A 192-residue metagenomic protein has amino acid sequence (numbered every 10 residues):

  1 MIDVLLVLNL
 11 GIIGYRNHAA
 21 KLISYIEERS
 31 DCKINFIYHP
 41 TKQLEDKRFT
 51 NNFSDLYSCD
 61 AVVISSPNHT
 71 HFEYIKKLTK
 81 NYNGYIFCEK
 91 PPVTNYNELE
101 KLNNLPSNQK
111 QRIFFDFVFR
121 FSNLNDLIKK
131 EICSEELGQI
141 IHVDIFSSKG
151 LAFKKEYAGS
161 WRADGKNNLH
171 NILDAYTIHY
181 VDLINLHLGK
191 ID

Functional and structural regions predicted by a protein language model:
I2-K47, Y57: N-terminal Rossmann-like dinucleotide-binding module
L8, G84, Q111, G138-I141: Nucleotide donor/acceptor-binding cores
K21, A61, E73, K77 (+5 more regions): Alpha-helical elements of Rossmann-like donor-binding domains used by nucleotide-donor carbohydrate transfer enzymes
I34, C59-V62, N83, I140: Local beta-strand N-terminus motif with an aromatic residue
R48-N52: Short acidic-hydrophobic, aromatic-tinged amphipathic segments that line or gate anion-handling sites
A61-I64, F72-R120: Beta-strand-loop-alpha-helix segment that lines the small-molecule cofactor/substrate pocket of alpha/beta enzymes
P67: Aromatic "clamp/platform" in nucleotide-sugar-dependent glycosyltransferases that forms part of the donor/acceptor
S122-D192: Predominantly a Rossmann-like dinucleotide-binding segment in NAD(P)-dependent oxidoreductases
